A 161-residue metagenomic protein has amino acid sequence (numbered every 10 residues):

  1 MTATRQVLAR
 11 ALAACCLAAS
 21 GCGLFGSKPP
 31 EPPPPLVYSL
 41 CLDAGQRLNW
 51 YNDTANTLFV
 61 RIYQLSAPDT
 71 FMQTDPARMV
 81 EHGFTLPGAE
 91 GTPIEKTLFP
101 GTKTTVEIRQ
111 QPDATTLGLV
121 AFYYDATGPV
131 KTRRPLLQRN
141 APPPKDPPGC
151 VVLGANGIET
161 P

Functional and structural regions predicted by a protein language model:
M1-L12: Bacterial N-terminal signal peptides that target proteins for export
A18-G21: C-terminal motif of bacterial Sec signal peptides marking the signal peptidase cleavage site
G23-G26: Bacterial signal peptide processing site
L40-Y51: Short amphipathic, basic-aromatic surface patches that mediate peripheral association with negatively charged
N52-R61: Short coil-to-beta strand junction motifs in C2/discoidin
T102-Q110: Exposed aromatic-hydrophobic patches
A114-D125: A short, solvent-exposed beta-strand micro-motif common in secreted/extracellular proteins
T132-P161: Glycine-rich, aromatic-bearing surface loops/beta-hairpins
